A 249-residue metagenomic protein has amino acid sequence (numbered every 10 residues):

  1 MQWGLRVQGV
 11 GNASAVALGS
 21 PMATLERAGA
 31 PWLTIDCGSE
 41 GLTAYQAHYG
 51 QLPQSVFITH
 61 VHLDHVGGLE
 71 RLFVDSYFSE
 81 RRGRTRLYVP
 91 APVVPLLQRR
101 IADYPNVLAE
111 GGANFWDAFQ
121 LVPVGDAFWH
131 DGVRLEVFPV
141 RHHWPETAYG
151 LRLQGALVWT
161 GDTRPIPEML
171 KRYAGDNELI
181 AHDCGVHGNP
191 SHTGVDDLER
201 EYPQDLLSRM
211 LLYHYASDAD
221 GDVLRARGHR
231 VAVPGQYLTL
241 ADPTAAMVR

Functional and structural regions predicted by a protein language model:
M1-H48, Q120-E168, R172, Q236-R249: Core dinuclear metal-dependent hydrolase active-site scaffold
G29-L33, G83-R86, A156-L157, L206-M210: Short active-site oxyanion
P31, S39-Y88, E178: Active-site metal-binding motif and surrounding structural segment of the metallo-beta-lactamase
I35, T59, T160-G161, H182 (+1 more regions): Active-site flanking residues adjacent to catalytic metal/cofactor-binding acidic residues
G38, A91-V93, Y215-A216: Residues in the short beta-alpha loop(s) of Rossmann-like NAD(P)-binding domains
P53-F57, L108-G112, A181-D183, R230-G235: Short hydrophobic/aromatic-enriched beta-strand-loop microsegments
S79-F119: Acidic/polar short surface loop at catalytic or gating sites that assists cofactor/ion binding and chemistry
P165-R249: Cap/insert and terminal regions of metallo-dependent hydrolase folds
